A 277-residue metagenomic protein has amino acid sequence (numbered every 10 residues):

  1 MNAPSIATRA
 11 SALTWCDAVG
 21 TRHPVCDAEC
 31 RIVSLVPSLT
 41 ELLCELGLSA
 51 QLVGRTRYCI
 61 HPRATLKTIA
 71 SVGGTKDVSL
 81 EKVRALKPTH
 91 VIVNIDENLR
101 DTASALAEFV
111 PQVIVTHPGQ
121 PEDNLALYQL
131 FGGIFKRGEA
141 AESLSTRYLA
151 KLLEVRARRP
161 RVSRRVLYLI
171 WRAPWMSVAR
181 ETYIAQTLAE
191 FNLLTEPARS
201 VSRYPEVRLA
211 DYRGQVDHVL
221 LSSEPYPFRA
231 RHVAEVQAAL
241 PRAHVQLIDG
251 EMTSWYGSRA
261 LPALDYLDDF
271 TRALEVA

Functional and structural regions predicted by a protein language model:
M1-A277: N-terminal ligand-binding lobe of clamshell/alpha-beta domains
